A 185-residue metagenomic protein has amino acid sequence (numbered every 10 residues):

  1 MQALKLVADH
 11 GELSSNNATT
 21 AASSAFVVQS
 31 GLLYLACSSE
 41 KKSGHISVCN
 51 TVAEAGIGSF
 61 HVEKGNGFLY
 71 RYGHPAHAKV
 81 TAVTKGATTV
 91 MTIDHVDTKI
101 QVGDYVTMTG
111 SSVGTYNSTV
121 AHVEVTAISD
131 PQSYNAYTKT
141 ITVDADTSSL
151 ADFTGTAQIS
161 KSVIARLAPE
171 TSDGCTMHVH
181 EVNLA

Functional and structural regions predicted by a protein language model:
M1-S24, T147, D173-A185: Short, intrinsically disordered N-terminal pre-domain segments
A21-Q29, D94-K99: Extracellular and analogous surface-interaction loops
Q29-K41, P169-T171: Asparagine-centered strand-capping/turn motif at beta-strand->loop junctions
G31, K41-I46, D104, C175: Short beta-strand/loop motifs in extracellular/secreted proteins, especially within beta-sandwich accessory domains
A36, S47, L69-G73, E124-I128: Beta-strand-rich, repetitive solenoid scaffolds
A36-G58: Short, surface-exposed beta-strand/strand-loop-strand elements in extracellular ectodomains
G65-N66, G103: Loop/turn positions that initiate beta-strands
H74-V90, D94-V102, T107-H180, L184: Small/polar beta-strand repeat architecture
